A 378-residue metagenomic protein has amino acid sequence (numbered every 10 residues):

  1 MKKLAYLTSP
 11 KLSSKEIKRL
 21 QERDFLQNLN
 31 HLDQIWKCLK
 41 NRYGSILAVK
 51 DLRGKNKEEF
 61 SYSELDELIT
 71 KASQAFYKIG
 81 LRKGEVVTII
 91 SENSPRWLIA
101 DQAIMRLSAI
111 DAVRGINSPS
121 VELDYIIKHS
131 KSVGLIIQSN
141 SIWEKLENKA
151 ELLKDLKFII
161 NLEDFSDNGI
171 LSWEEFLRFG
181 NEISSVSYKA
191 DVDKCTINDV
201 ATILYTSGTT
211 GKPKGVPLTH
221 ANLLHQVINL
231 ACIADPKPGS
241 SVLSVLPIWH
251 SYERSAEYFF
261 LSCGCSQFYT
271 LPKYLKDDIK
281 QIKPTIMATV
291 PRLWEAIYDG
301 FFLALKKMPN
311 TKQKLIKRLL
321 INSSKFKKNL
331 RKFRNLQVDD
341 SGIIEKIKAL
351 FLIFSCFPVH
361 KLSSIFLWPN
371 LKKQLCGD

Functional and structural regions predicted by a protein language model:
M1, R106-F179: Structural core segment of the AMP-binding/adenylate-forming
T8-K18, I35-F60: AMP-dependent adenylate-forming
Q21-N30, W143, E147, L171-V200: Flexible, low-complexity linker/hinge segments
S45, N181-Y205, K212, D235-S241: Conserved pre-ATP/AMP-binding loop-to-beta segment of ANL
A48-Q102, P119-D124, E174-G180, H220: Conserved AMP-binding/adenylate-forming core of the ANL superfamily
E59-S63, A201-V227: Conserved AMP-binding A3 loop
S118-N148, Q226-L243, K273-I286, Q374: Conserved ATP-dependent adenylate/AMP-binding module captured primarily in the ANL superfamily
L224-S241, I248-P369: Conserved AMP-binding/adenylation subdomain of ANL enzymes
